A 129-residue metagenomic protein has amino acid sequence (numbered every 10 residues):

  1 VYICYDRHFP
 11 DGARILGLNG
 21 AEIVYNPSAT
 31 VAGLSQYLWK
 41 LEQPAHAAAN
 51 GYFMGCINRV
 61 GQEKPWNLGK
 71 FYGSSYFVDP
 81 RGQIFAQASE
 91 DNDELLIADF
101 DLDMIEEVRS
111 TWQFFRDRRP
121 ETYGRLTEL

Functional and structural regions predicted by a protein language model:
C4-L95: CN hydrolase (nitrilase-like) catalytic-core segments centered on the catalytic cysteine and neighboring Lys/Glu
F9, G61, L102-E106, P120: Low-complexity, compositionally biased segments
R14-L18, I105-L129: Cysteine/selenocysteine-centered motifs that mediate thiol-based redox chemistry or coordinate metal-sulfur cofactors
W39-K40, K70-F77, M104-V108, G124 (+1 more regions): Short amphipathic alpha-helical patches
N92-S110: A short, polar/charged loop-to-alpha-helix boundary motif
